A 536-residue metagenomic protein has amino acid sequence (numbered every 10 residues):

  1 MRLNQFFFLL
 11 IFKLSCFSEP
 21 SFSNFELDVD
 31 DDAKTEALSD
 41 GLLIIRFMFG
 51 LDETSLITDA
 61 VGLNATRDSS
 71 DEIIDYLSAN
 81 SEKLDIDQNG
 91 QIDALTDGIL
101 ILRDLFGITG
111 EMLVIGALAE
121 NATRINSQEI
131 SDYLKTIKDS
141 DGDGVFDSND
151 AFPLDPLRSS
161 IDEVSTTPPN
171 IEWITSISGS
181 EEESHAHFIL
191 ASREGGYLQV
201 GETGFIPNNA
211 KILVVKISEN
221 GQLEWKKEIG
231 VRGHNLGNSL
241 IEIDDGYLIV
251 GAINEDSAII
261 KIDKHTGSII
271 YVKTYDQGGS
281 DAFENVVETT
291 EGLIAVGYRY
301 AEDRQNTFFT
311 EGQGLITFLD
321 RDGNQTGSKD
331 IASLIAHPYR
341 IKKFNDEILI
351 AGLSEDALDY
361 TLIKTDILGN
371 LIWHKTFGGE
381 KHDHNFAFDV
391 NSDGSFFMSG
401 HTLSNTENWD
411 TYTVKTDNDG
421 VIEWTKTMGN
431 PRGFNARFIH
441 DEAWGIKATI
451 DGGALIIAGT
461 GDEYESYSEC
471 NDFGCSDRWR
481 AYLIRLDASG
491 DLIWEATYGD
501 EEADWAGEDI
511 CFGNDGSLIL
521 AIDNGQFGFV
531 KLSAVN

Functional and structural regions predicted by a protein language model:
M1-P20: Sec-dependent, cleavable N-terminal signal peptides
E19-D31, R67-Q88, R124-K138: Short, flexible domain-boundary/linker segments around small modular repeats
D30-L38, D87-L95, D141-P153, G196 (+4 more regions): Calcium-binding loop positions in Ca2+-binding modules
A33, G90-A94, I115-T167: Extracellular calcium-associated, cysteine-rich motifs in secreted modular proteins
L38-L51, L95-T109, A151: Extracellular/lumenal glycan-associated surfaces
F49-D68, F106-R124: Extended intrinsically disordered, low-complexity coil regions enriched in Ser, Thr, Gly, Ala and often Pro
D162-N536: A sequence-level/structural motif corresponding to short, flexible coil/turn segments enriched in small polar residues
